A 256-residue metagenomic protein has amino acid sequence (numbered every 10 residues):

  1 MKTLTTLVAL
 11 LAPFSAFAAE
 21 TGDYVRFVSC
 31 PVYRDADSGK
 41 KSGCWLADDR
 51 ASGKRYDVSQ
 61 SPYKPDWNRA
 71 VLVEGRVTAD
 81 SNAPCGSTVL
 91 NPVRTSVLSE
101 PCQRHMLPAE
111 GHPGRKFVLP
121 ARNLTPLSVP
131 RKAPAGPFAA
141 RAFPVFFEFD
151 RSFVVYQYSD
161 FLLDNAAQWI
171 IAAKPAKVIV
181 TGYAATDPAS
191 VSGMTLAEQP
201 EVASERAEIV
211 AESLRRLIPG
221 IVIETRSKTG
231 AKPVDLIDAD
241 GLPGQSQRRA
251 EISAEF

Functional and structural regions predicted by a protein language model:
K2-T6, P13-A135: N-terminal targeting leaders that direct proteins to extracytoplasmic destinations
D23-V25, R69-V71, R141, A176 (+1 more regions): Residues at beta-strand starts and edge strands
F27, Y158-L162, A166, R206 (+1 more regions): Stable alpha-helical elements in mature extracytoplasmic
G43, A176-V178, I221: Short beta-strand/loop motifs in extracellular/secreted proteins, especially within beta-sandwich accessory domains
S61, E148-S152, Y183-A185: Short strand-loop junctions, especially beta-strand C-caps/beta-turns that link beta-sheets to coils or alpha-helices
Y63, W67-R69, R151-S159, A172 (+2 more regions): Extracytoplasmic/periplasmic, Sec-exported soluble proteins
S81-V178, R216, G241-P243, R249-A250 (+1 more regions): Periplasmic peptidoglycan-binding/tethering modules of Gram-negative envelope proteins
A184-F256: Periplasmic OmpA-like peptidoglycan-binding domain that tethers envelope proteins to the cell wall
